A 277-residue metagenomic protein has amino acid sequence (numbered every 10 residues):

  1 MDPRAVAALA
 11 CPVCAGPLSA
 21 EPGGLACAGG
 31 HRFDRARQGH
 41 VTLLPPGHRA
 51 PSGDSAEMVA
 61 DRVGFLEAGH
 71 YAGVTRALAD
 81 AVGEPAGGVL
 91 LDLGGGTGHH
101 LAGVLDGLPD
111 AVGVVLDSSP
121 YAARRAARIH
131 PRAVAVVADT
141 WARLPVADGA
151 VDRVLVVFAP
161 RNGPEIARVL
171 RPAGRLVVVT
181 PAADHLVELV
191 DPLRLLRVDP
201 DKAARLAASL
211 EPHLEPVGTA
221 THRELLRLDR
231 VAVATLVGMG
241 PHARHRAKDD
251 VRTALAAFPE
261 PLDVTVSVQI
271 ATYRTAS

Functional and structural regions predicted by a protein language model:
M1-S52: N-terminal auxiliary segments of SAM/dcSAM-dependent transferases
V6-A7, T221-S277: Conserved Class I S-adenosyl-L-methionine
P17-S19, R205-A220, P241-V251: A SAM-dependent methyltransferase catalytic signature shared across enzymes that methylate proteins
H48-A77: Class I SAM-dependent methyltransferase Rossmann-like catalytic core, especially the SAM/SAH-binding loop
V89-D92, G96-R143: Class I SAM-dependent methyltransferase SAM/SAH-binding core
W141-R153: A short acidic, Gly/Pro-enriched loop at the edge of an enzyme's catalytic core that lines a small-molecule cofactor
G163-V177: A short glycine-rich, Lys/Arg-flanked "PGG" loop and its adjoining helix->strand segment in the class I
R175-R205: Conserved class I S-adenosyl-L-methionine
